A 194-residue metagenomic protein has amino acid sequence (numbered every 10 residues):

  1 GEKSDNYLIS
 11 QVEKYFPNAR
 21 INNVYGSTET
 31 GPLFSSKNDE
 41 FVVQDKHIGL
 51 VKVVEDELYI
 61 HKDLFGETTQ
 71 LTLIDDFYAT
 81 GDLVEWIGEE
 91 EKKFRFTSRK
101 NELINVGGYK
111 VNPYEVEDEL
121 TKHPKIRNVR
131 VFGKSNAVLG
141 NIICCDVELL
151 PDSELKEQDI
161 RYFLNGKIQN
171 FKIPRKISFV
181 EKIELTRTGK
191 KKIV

Functional and structural regions predicted by a protein language model:
G1, Y25, K62, S135 (+1 more regions): Residues at the C-termini of beta-strands that transition into short coil/loop
G1-E40, L50-V51: Gly/Ser/Thr-rich phosphate-binding loop
S10, L33-S36, L71, I142 (+1 more regions): Short, well-ordered secondary-structure micro-motifs
A19, G49, D56, D76 (+2 more regions): A structural micro-motif
G26, D75-D76, G81-K172, K191: AMP-binding/adenylate-forming catalytic core of the ANL superfamily
V42-H47, K52-K93, Y109-V111: Conserved ATP/PPi-binding loop(s) of AMP-dependent carboxylate-activating enzymes
V131, S178-F179: Hydrophobic/anchoring residues in structured secondary elements
I168-Q169, P174, V180-V194: Flexible lysine-rich "adenylation lid" loop at the C-terminal edge of ANL adenylation domains
